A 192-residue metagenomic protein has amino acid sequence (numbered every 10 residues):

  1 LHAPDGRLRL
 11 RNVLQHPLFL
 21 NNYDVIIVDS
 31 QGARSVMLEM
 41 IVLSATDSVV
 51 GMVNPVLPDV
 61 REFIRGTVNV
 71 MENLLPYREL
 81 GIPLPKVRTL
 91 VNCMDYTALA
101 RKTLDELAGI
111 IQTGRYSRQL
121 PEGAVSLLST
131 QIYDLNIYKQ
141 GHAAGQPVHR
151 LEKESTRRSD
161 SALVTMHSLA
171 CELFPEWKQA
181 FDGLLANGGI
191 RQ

Functional and structural regions predicted by a protein language model:
L1-N21: P-loop/Walker-type NTP enzyme "switch/lid" segment
H2-R7, D59-G66, S161-M166, A170: Phosphate/oxyanion-binding active-site loops and adjacent basic polyanion-contact surfaces
R9, V36-M40, A143: Generic alpha-helical secondary structure signal
R11-Q15, L75, A170, F174: Generic structural signal for well-ordered alpha-helical scaffold segments
H16, L20-E122, S126-L127: Conserved catalytic-core segment of NTP-binding enzymes
L80-Q192: C-terminal lobe/tail of nucleotide-utilizing enzymes
